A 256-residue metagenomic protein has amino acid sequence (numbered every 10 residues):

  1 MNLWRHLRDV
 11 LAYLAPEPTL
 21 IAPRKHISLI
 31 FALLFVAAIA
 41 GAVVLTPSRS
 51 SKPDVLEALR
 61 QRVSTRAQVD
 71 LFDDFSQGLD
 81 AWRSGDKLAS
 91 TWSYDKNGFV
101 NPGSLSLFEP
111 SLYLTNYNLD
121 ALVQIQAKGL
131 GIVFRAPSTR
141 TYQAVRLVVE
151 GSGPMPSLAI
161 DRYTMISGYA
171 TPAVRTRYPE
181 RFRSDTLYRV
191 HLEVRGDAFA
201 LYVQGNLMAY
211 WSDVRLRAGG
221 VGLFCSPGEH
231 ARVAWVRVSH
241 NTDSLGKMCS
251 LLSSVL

Functional and structural regions predicted by a protein language model:
M1-P16: N-terminal intrinsically disordered, acidic low-complexity segments at the extreme N-terminus
L29-V44: Hydrophobic membrane-insertion alpha-helices, especially the h-region of bacterial N-terminal signal peptides
S50-D86, A234-R237, D243-L256: Extracellular carbohydrate-recognition regions
F75, L119-A121, D185-R195, F199-V203: Short tryptophan-centered beta-strand motifs in secreted/extracellular beta-sheet-rich domains of glycan-recognition
N101-I166: Secretory/extracellular carbohydrate-interaction modules and structurally similar beta-sandwich "look-alikes"
I166-H191: Short, aromatic/His-centered strand-loop micro-motif at the edge of beta-sheets
V203-G222, C249: Short, solvent-exposed beta-strand-to-loop segments that form ligand-recognition rims of beta-rich domains
S226-W235: Extracellular carbohydrate recognition
